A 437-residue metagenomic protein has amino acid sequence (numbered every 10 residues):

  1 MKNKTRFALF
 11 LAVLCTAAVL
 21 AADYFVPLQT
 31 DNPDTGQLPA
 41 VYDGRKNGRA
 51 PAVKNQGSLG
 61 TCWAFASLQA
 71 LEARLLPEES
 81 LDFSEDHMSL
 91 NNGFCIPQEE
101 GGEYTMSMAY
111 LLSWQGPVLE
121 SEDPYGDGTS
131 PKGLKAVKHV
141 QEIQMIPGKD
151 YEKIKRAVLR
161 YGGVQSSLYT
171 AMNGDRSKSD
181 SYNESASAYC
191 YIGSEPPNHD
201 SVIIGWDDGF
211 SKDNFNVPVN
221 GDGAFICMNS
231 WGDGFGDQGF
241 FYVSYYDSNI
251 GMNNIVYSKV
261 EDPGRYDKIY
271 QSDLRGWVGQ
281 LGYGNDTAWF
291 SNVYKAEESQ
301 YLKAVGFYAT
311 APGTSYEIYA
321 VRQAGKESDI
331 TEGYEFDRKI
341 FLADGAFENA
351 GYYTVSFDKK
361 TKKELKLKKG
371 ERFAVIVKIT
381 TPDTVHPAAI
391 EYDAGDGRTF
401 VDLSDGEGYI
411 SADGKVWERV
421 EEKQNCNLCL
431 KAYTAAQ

Functional and structural regions predicted by a protein language model:
M1-K2: N-terminal secretory signal peptides that target proteins for export/translocation
R6-L20: Sec-dependent N-terminal signal peptides of Gram-positive bacterial secreted proteins and lipoproteins
F25-G48, A64-E72, S89-P312, E317 (+3 more regions): Predominantly the structural core of cysteine protease catalytic domains
Q56-E79: Alpha-helical support elements that line or immediately flank enzyme active sites and cofactor-binding pockets
P77-H87: Short, flexible active-site-proximal loops enriched in glycine and acidic residues
D207, S258-E261, R322-A324, L430-Q437: Short beta-strand-to-coil "C-cap" segments at the C-terminal boundary of structured domains/repeats, marking
G313-V401: Aromatic- and Gly/Pro-enriched, solvent-exposed loop/edge beta-strand patches characteristic of beta-rich domains
K369, K378-Q437: Short, surface-exposed beta-strand/loop patches at domain edges that form aromatic-rich interfacial subsites
